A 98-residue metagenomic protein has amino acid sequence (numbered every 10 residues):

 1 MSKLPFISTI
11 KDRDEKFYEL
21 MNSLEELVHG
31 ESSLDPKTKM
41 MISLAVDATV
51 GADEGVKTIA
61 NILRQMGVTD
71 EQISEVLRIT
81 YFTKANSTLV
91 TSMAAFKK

Functional and structural regions predicted by a protein language model:
M1-T38, N61-R64, T88-K98: Acidic, glycine/proline-rich low-complexity segments that act as flexible tails and inter-domain linkers
L24, A45, V76-T80: Short acidic/histidine-centered micro-motifs embedded in hydrophobic/aromatic stretches that mark compact functional
K39-D53: Amphipathic, charged-and-aliphatic alpha-helical interface segments that function as noncatalytic docking
T49-V56, T83-S87: Amphipathic alpha-helical interaction segments
G51-S74: Mid-chain, well-packed structural core segment of small domains
D70-K97: C-terminal structural segments of small proteins and small subunits
